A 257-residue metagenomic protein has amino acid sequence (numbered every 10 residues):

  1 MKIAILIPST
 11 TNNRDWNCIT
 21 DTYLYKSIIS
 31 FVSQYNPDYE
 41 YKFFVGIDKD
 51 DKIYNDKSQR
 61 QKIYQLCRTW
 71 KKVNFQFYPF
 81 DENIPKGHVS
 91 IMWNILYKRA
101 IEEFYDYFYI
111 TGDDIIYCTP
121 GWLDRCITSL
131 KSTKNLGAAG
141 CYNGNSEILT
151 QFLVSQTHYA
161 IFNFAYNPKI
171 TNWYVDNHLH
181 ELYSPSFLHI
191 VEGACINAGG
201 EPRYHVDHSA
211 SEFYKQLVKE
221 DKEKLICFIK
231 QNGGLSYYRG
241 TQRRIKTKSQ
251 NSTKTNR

Functional and structural regions predicted by a protein language model:
K2-I7, F31, Y41-V45: Hydrophobic targeting segments
A4, Y107-Y109: Structural motif
I7-K26, D48-D51: Active-site beta-to-alpha loop of glycosyltransferases that engages the nucleotide-sugar donor
W16-L24, P85-W93, T119: Phosphate/oxyanion-binding active-site loops and adjacent basic polyanion-contact surfaces
I19-T20, T171-R257: C-terminal catalytic/acceptor-binding lobe
D21-E40: Short, acidic, metal-binding catalytic loop of nucleotide-sugar glycosyltransferases
D48-F104: Active-site-proximal specificity loops/subdomain of glycosyltransferases
V89-M92, Y97, Y109-I110, I115-S184: Conserved catalytic core of nucleotide-sugar-dependent glycosyltransferases
